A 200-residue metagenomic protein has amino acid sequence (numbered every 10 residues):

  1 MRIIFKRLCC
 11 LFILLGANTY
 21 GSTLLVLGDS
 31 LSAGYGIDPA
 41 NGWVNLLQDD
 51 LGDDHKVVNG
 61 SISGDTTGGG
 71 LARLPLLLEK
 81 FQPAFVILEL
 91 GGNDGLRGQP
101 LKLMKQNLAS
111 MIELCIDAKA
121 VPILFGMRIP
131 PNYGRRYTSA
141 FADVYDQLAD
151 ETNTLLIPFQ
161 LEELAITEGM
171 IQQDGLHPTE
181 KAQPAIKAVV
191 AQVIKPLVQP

Functional and structural regions predicted by a protein language model:
I4-G16: Sec-dependent N-terminal signal peptides
L15-T19, A118: N-terminal cationic amphipathic segment used for targeting or macromolecule association
N18-T66, L71-Q82: Serine-esterase "nucleophile elbow" of acetyl-processing enzymes
D49, D53, L71-P200: Alpha-helical cap/lid subdomain in secreted, periplasmic, or secretory-pathway luminal O-acyl-processing enzymes
